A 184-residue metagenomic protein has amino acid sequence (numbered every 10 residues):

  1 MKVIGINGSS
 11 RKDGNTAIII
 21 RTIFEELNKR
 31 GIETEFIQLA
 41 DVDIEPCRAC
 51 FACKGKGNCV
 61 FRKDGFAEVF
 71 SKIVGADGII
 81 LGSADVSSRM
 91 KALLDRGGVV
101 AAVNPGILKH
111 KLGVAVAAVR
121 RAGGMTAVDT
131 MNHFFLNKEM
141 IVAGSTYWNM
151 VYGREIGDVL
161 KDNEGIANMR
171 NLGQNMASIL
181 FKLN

Functional and structural regions predicted by a protein language model:
M1, F24, K29, R62 (+2 more regions): Glycine-rich phosphate/pyrophosphate-binding loop and the adjoining helix
K2-R30: N-terminal beta1-alpha1 ligand-phosphate binding loop
G8-A17, E45-K54, D77: Cysteine-centered iron-sulfur cluster-binding motifs in ferredoxin-type domains/subunits of redox enzymes
I19-L27, L93, M131, M176: Hydrophobic residues within alpha-helices that form the first helical element adjacent to the glycine-rich loop
L39-N58, R154-K161: N-terminal beta-loop-helix "entrance" segment that forms/cooperates in small-molecule cofactor or anionic ligand
V60-T146: Helix-loop-strand module that forms the ligand-binding subsite of alpha/beta enzymes
